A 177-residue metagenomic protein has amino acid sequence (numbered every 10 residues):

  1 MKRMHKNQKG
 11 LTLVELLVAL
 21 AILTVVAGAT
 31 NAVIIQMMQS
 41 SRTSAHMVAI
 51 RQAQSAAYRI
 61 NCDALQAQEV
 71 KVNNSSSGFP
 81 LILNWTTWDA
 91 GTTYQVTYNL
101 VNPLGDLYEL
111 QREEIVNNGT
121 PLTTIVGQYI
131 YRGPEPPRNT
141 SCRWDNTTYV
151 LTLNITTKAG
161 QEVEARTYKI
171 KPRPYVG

Functional and structural regions predicted by a protein language model:
K2, Q8-N61, L65: Aliphatic-rich helix starts adjacent to a transmembrane/signal segment
R3-N7, N118, T147: N-terminal cationic leader/targeting segments used for protein routing and processing
A19, N84-T86, K158: Residue-level recognition of strand-loop junctions within catalytic nucleotide-signaling folds
L65-N74: Short, well-structured beta-strand/strand-turn elements
N73-N146: Type IV pilin-like appendage domain
Y131-G177: Short linear sequence signals and composition-biased patches located at protein termini or domain-edge surfaces
